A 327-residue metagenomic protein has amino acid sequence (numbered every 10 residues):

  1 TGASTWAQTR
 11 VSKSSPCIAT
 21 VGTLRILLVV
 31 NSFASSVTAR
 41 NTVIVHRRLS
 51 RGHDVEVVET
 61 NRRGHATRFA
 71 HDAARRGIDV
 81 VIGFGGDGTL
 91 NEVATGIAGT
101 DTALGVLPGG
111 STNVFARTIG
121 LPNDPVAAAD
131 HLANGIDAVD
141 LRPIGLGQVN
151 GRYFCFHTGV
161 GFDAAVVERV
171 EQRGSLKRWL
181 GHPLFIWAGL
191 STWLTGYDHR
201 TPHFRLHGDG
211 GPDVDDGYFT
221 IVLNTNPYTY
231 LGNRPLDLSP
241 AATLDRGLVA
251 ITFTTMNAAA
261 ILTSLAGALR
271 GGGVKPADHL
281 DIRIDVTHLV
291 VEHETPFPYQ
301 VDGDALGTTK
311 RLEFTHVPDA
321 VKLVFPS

Functional and structural regions predicted by a protein language model:
A7-V11, S15-V81, N91, L323: ATP/NTP phosphate-donor binding region
V29, T60, G99-A103, G109-V222: Catalytic core of DAGKc-family lipid kinases
V30, G85, N224, T252-T254 (+1 more regions): Short beta-strand/turn micro-motifs composed of small residues that flank or help shape donor/cofactor-binding pockets
S32, F84-G86, L107-G110: Glycine-rich beta-strand-to-loop/alpha-helix junction loops that act as flexible
T89-T102: Short Gly/Thr/Asp-enriched flexible loops that form oxyanion-binding sites at enzyme active sites
G159, D163, I221-L238, A305: Glycine-rich phosphate/pyrophosphate-binding beta-alpha loops
G174-L184, P227-N257: Gly/Ser/Thr-rich active-site loops/lids in small-molecule metabolic enzymes that frequently grip phosphoryl groups
G208, D237, A242-D245, T252-S327: ATP/nucleoside-binding phosphotransfer catalytic cores, i.e., glycine-rich phosphate-binding loops
